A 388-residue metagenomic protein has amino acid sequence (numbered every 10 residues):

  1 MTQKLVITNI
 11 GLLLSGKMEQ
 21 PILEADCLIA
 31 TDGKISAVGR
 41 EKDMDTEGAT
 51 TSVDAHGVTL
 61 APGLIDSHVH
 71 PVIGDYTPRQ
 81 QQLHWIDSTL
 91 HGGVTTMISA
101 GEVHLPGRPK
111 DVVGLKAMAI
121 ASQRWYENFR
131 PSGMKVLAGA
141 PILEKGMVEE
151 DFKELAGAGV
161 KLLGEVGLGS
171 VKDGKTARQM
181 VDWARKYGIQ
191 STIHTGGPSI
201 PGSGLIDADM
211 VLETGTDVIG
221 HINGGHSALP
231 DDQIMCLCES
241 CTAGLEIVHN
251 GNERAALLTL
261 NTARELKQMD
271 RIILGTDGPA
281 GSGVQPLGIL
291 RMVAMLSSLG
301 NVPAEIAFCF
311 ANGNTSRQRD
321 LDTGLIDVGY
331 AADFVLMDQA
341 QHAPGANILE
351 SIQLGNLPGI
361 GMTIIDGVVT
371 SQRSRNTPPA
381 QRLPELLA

Functional and structural regions predicted by a protein language model:
M1-T46: N-terminal metal-binding scaffold of metallo-dependent hydrolase/deaminase domains
E47-M118: Metal-associated gating/positioning segment near the N- to mid-region
S67-Q80, M134-V148, G196: Active-site mouth loops of central-metabolism enzymes
P78-I86, E144-L155, G202-M210: Short, acidic/polar
W85-G114, Y126-L143, G157-S170, I189-T192 (+2 more regions): Divalent metal-dependent hydrolysis catalytic cores, especially in the metallo-beta-lactamase
L162-G283, G300: Active-site core of metal-dependent hydrolases
N261-A340: His/Asp/Glu-enriched, well-ordered alpha-helical/loop segment that forms or immediately abuts the divalent-metal
A332-L386: C-terminal cap of metal-dependent C-N hydrolases
